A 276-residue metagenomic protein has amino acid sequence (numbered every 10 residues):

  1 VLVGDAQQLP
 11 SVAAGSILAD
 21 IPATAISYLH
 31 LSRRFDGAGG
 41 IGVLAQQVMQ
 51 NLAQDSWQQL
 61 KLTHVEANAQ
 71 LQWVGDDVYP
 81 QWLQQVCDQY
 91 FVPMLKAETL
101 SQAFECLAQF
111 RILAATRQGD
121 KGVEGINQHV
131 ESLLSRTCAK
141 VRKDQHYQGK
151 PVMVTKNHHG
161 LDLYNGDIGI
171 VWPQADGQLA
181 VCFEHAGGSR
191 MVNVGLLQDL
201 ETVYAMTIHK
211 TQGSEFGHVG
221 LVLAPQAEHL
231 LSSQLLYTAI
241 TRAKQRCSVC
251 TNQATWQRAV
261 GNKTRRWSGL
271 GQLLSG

Functional and structural regions predicted by a protein language model:
V1-L2, V249: Residue-level marker for buried hydrophobic side chains located in beta-strands that build the well-ordered beta-sheet
V3, Q7-V152, H158-L161: Conserved helicase motor core of P-loop NTPases
V12-A13, V123-E124, L163-Y164, L231-S232 (+1 more regions): Short glycine-/acidic-enriched loop or helix-start segments at secondary-structure transitions that form or flank
D167-G276: C-terminal accessory regions
